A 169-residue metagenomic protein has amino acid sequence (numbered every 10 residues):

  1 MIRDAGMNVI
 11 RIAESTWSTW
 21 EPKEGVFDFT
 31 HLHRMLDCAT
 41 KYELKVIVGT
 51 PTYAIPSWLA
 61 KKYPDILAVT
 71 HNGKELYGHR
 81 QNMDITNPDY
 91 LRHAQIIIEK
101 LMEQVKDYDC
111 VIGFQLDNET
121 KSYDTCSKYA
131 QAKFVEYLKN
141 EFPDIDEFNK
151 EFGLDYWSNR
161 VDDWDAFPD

Functional and structural regions predicted by a protein language model:
M1-G73, M102: Aromatic-lined substrate-binding rim segments of carbohydrate-active enzymes
L76-D169: Polysaccharide-binding and catalytic clefts of secreted carbohydrate-active enzymes
